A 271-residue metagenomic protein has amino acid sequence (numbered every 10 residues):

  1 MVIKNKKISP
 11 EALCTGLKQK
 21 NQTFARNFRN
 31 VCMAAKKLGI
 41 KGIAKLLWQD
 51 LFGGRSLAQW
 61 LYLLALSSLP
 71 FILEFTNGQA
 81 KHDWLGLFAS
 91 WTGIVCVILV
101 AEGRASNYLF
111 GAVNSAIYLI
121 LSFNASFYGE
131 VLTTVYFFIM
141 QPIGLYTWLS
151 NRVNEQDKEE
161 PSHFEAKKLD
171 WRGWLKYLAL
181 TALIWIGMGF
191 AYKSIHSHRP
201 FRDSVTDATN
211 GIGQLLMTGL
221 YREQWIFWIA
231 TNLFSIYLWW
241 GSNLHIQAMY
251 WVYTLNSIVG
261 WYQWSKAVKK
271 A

Functional and structural regions predicted by a protein language model:
V2-S9, L13-L17, N21-F52: Short, Lys/Arg-rich, polar N-terminal cytosolic tail immediately upstream of the first transmembrane signal-anchor
Q19, R26-R29, M33, F123 (+3 more regions): Short linear sequence elements within intrinsically disordered, low-complexity coil regions
L38-E102, F138-Q141, W148-A271: Polytopic alpha-helical membrane-helix bundles and their juxtamembrane interface segments in multi-pass membrane
A105-T147: Hydrophobic/aromatic-rich structural module bridging two neighboring secondary-structure elements via a short loop
